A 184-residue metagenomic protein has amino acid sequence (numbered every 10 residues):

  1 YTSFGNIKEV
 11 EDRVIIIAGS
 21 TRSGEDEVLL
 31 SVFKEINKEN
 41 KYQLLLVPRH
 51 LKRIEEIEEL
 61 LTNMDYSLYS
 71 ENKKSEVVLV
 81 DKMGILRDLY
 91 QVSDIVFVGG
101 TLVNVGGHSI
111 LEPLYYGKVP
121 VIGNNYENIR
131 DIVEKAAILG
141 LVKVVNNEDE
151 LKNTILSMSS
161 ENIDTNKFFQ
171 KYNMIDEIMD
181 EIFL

Functional and structural regions predicted by a protein language model:
Y1-L184: Nucleotide-activated sugar donor-binding and catalytic core shared by glycosyltransferases and related lipid-linked
